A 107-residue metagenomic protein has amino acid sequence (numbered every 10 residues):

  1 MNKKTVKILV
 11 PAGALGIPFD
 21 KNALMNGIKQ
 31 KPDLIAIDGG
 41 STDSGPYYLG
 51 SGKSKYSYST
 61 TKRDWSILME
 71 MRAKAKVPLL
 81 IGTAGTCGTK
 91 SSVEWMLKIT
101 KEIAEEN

Functional and structural regions predicted by a protein language model:
M1-N107: Metallocofactor- and cofactor-centric catalytic cores in central/energy metabolism, strongly enriched
